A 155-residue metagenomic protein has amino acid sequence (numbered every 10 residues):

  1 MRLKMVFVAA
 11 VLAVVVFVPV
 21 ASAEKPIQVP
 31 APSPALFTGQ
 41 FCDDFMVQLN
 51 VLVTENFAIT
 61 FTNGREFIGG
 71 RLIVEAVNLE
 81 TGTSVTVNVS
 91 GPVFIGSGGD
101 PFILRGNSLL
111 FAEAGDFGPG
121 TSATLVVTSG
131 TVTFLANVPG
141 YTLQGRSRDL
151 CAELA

Functional and structural regions predicted by a protein language model:
M1-F7: Bacterial N-terminal signal peptides that target proteins for export
F7-V8, T86: Intrinsically disordered, low-complexity repeat segments enriched in small/polar residues
V8-F17: Bacterial N-terminal signal peptides
F17-A23: Bacterial Sec-dependent signal peptides at the C-terminal "C-region" and cleavage site
A23-A155: Beta-strand-enriched cores of mature, soluble protein domains
